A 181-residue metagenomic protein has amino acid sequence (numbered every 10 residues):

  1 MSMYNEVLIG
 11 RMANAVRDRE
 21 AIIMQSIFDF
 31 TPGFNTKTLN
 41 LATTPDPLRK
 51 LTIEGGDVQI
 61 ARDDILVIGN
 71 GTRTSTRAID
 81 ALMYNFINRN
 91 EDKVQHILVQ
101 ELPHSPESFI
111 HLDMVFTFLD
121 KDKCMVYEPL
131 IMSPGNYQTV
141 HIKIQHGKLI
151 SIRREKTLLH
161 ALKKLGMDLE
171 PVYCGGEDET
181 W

Functional and structural regions predicted by a protein language model:
M1-W181: The feature marks the mature, well-folded catalytic cores of soluble enzymes
